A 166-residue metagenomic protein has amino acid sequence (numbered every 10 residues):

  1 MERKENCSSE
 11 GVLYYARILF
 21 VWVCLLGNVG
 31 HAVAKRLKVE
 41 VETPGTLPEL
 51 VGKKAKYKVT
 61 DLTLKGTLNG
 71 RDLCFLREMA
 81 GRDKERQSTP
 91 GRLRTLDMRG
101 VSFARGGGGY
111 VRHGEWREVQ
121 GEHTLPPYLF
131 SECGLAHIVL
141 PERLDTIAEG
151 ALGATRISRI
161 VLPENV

Functional and structural regions predicted by a protein language model:
M1-Y15: N-terminal secretory signal peptides that target proteins for export/translocation
A16-N28: Bacterial N-terminal signal peptides
V29-A34: Sec/Tat signal peptide C-region and signal peptidase I cleavage site
K35-E42, T60-L68, R86-T124, C133-T146 (+1 more regions): Structural signature of tandem-repeat unit edges
K38-V59, R77: Acidic Gly/Asp/Thr-rich repetitive segments characteristic of extracellular carbohydrate-active and adhesion proteins
G66-R77: N-terminal extracellular ligand-recognition/capping segment immediately after the signal peptide
